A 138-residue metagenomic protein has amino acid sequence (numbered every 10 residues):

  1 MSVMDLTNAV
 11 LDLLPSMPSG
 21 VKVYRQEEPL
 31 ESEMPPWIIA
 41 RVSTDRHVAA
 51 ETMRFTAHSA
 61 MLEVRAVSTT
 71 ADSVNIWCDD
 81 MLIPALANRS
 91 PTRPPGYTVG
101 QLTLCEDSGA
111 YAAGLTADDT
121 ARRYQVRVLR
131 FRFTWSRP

Functional and structural regions predicted by a protein language model:
M1-R54, R89-T103: Small/polar-rich, solvent-exposed N-terminal microdomains that initiate assembly or binding
M4, N8, N75-D80: Short, well-ordered alpha-helical segments
K22, S136-P138: C-terminal tail/extension regions appended to the core domain(s) of diverse proteins
I39, R46, V67-D79, C105: Short, conserved turn/kink motifs that form compact alpha/beta structural patches or helix kinks used as
A50-A57, D119-R122: Short, solvent-exposed beta-strand/turn "edge" segments of beta-rich domains on protein surfaces
T56-V74, L82, Y124-W135: Oligomerization/assembly interface segments of phage tail-like spikes and tubes
A85-S136: Acidic-leaning, charged glycine-interspersed low-complexity segments
